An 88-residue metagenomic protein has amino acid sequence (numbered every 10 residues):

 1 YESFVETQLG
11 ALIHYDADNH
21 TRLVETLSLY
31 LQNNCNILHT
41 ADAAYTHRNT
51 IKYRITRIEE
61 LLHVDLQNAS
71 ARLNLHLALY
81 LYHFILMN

Functional and structural regions predicted by a protein language model:
Y1-N88: Cytosolic nucleotide-utilizing catalytic cores of signal-transduction proteins
